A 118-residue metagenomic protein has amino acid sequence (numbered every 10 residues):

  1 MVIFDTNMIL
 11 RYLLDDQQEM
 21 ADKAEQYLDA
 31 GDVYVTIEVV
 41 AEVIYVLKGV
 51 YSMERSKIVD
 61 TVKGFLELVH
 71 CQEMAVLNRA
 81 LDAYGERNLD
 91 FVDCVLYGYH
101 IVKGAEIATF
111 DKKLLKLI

Functional and structural regions predicted by a protein language model:
M1-V35, V50-D60: Short, well-structured N-terminal submotif of metal-dependent ribonuclease cores
M8-I9, V39, V76, V95-L96 (+1 more regions): Alpha-helix capping/helix-boundary segments
A30-D32, L68, V102-E106: Short active-site oxyanion
T36, V92, F110: Replace "coordinates the UDP/GDP/TDP-sugar" with "coordinates nucleotide-activated sugar donors
I37-E38, V59-E86: Acidic catalytic patch
D90-E106: Acidic, metal-associated active-site segment
G104-A105, K112-K116: C-terminal binding/interaction regions
